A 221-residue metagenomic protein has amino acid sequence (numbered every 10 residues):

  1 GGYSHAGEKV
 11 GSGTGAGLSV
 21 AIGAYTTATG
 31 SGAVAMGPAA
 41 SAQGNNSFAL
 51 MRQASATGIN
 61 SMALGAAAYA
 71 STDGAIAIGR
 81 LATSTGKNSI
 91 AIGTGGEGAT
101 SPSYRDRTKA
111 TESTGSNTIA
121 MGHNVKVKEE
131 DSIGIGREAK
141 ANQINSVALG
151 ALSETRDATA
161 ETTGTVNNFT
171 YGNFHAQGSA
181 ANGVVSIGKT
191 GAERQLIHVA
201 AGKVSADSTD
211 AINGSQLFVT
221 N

Functional and structural regions predicted by a protein language model:
G1-V219: Glycine- and small/polar-enriched repetitive beta-structure motifs of secreted/surface proteins
